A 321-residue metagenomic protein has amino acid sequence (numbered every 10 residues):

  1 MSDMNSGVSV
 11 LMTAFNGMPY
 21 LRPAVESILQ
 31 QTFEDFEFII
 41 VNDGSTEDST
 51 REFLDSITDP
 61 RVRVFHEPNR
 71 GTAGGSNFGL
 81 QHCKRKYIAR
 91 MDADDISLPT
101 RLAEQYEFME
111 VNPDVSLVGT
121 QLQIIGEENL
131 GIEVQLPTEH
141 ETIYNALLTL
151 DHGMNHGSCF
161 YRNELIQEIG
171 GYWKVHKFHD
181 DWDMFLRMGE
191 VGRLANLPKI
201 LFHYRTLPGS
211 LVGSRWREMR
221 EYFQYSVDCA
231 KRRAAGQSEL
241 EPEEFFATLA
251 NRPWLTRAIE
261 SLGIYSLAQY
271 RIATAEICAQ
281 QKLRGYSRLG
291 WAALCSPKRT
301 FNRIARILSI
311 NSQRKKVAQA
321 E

Functional and structural regions predicted by a protein language model:
V10, Q81, L98, T120 (+1 more regions): Conserved nucleotide-sugar donor-binding catalytic segment
N16, S45-T46, F65-T72, S76 (+1 more regions): Short, acidic/glycine-rich phosphate-metal binding loop used to engage nucleotide
E26-D35: Short, acidic, metal-binding catalytic loop of nucleotide-sugar glycosyltransferases
N42-E52, R70, D92: A conserved acidic beta->alpha catalytic loop
T50, E67-C83, E104: Glycine-rich, basic loop-to-helix element that forms the pyrophosphate-binding segment of sugar-nucleotide handling
I88: Short aromatic/hydrophobic "clamp" motif used to bind/position activated sugar donors
T100-I132: Conserved donor NDP-sugar-binding/catalytic core segment of glycosyltransferases
T206-E321: C-terminal subregions of glycosyltransferases and related glycan-biosynthesis enzymes
